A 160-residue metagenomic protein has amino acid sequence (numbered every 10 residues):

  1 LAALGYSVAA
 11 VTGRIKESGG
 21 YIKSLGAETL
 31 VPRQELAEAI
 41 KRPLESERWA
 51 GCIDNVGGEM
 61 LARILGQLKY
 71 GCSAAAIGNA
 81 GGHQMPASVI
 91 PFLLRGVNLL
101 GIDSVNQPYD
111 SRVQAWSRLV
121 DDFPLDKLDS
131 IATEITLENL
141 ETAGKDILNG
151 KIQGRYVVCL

Functional and structural regions predicted by a protein language model:
L1, I22, C52, I64 (+2 more regions): Terminal peptide-recognition signature
A2-E59: Adenosine-nucleotide cofactor-binding segment
A2-G5, S46-R48, K69-A75, L125-K127: Short, surface-exposed connector motifs at secondary-structure boundaries
A9-A10, A50-I53, S73-I77, G101 (+1 more regions): Short catalytic-loop micro-motif centered on adjacent basic/acidic residues
T12, G78, L160: Short beta-strand/turn micro-motifs composed of small residues that flank or help shape donor/cofactor-binding pockets
G20-Y21, P91, D146: Well-formed, non-transmembrane alpha-helical positions, independent of function
E59-L125: Glycine-rich phosphate-binding loop and adjacent beta-alpha segment of Rossmann(oid) nucleotide-cofactor-binding
V113-L160: C-terminal hydrophobic helical "lid"/dimerization subdomain of Rossmann-like NAD(P)H-dependent oxidoreductases
